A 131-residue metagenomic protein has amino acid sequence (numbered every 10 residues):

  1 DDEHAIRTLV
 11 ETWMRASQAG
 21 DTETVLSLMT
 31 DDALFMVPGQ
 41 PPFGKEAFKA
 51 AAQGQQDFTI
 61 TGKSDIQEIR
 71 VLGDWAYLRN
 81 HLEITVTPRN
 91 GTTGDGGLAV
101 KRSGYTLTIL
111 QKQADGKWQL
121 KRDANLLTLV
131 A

Functional and structural regions predicted by a protein language model:
D1-S27, L34-A131: A beta-strand edge to alpha-helix "cap/lid" segment located at domain peripheries
